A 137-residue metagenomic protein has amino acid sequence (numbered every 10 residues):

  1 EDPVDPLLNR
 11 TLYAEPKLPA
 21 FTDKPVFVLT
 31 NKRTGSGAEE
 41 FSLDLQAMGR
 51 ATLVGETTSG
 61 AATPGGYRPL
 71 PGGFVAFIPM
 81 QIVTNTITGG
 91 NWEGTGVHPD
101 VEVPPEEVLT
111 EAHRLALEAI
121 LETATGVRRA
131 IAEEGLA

Functional and structural regions predicted by a protein language model:
E1-P25, R33, T63-P69, M80-T86 (+1 more regions): Gly/Ser/Thr-rich loop/hinge elements
V4-P6, I87-A137: Intrinsically disordered, Ser/Thr/Pro/Gly-rich linkers and terminal tails that flank and connect PDZ domains
A20, K32-S36, V103-E107: Soluble non-cytosolic domains of exported or imported proteins
D23, A38-S42, L109-L117: Extracytoplasmic/secreted envelope proteins and their assembly/folding machinery, especially bacterial periplasmic
P25-T30, T52-G55, F77: Structural recognition of the beta-strand scaffold that forms the well-ordered cores of secreted hydrolase catalytic
V26, L45, G89: Terminal peptide-recognition signature
R33, G49-A61: Short, well-structured beta-strand/strand-turn elements
S42-M48, P69: Short, solvent-exposed amphipathic alpha-helical segments in soluble enzyme and RNA/protein-processing domains
